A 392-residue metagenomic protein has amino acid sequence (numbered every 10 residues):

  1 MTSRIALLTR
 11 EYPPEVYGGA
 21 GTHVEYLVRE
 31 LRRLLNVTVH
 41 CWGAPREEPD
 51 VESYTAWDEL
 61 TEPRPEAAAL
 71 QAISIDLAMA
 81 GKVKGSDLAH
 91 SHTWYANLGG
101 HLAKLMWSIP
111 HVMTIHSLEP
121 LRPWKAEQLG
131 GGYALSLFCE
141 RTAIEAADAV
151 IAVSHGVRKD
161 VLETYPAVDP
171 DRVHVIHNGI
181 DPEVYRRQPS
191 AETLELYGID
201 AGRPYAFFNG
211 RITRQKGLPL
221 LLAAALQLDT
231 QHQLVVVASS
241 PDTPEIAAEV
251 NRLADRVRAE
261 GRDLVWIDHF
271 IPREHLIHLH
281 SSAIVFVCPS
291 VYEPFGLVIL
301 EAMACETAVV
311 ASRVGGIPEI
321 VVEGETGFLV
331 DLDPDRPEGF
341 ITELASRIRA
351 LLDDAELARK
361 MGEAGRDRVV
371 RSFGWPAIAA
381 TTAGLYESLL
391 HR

Functional and structural regions predicted by a protein language model:
T22, P204, F208-Q227, A248: A conserved mid-protein helix/loop that constitutes part of the nucleotide-sugar donor-binding site
S91-A96, I115: Short His-centered aromatic/hydrophobic patch
G156, G179: Carbohydrate-associated surface elements
A247-F270, E274: Nucleotide-activated donor-binding/catalytic signature segment of Leloir-type glycosyltransferases, i.e., the conserved
G261, P318-R349, E356-K360: Change "using UDP/GDP/dTDP sugars" to "using nucleotide sugars
I277-A283: Short alpha-helical donor nucleotide-sugar binding micro-motif in glycosyltransferases
V285, A308-A311, V321: Short hydrophobic beta-strand element within catalytic cores of glycosyltransferases and related nucleotide-activated
V291: Aromatic "clamp/platform" in nucleotide-sugar-dependent glycosyltransferases that forms part of the donor/acceptor
